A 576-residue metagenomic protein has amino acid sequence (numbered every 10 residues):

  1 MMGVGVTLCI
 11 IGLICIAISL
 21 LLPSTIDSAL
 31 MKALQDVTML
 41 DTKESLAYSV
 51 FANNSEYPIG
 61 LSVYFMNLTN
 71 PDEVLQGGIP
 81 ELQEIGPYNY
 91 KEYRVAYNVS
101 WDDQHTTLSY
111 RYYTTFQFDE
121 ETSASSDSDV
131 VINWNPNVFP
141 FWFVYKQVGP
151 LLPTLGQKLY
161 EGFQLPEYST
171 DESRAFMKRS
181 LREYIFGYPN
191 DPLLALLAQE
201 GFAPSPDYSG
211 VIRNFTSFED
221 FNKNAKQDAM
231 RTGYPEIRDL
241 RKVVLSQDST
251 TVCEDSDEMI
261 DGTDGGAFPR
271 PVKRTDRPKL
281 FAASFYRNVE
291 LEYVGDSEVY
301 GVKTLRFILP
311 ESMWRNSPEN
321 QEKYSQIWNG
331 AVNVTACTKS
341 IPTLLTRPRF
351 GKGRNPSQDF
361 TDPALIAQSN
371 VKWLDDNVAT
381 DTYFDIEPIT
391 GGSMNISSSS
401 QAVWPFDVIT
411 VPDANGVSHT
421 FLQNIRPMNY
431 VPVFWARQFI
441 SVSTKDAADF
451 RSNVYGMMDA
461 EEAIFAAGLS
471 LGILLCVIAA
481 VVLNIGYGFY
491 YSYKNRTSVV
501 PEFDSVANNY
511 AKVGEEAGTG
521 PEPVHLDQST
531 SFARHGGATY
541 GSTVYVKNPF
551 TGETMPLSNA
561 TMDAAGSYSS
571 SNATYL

Functional and structural regions predicted by a protein language model:
M1-K303, P310-G518, Y545-V546: Extracellular or lumenal secretory-pathway regions
K494-M562, N572-Y575: Non-transmembrane, juxtamembrane loop and terminal tail segments of multi-pass eukaryotic membrane proteins
